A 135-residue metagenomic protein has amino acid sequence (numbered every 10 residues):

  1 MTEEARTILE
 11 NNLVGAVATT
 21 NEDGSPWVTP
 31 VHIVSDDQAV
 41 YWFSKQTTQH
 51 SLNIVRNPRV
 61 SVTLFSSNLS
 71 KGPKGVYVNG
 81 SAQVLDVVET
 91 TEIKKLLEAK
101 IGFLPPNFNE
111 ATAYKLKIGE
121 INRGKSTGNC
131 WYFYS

Functional and structural regions predicted by a protein language model:
M1-E3, T48, A99: Charged, amphipathic alpha-helical segments
M1-G15: Extreme N-terminal tail/first-helix region
L9, I54, L96-L97: A generic structural signal for nonpolar/aromatic side chains embedded in well-ordered alpha-helices
N12-Q46, V62-F65: Short beta-strand segments
N21, L64-S67, P105-T112: A short, aromatic/hydrophobic, helix- or strand-capping loop or linear motif that either lines the entrance/gate
D36-D37, Q49-L52, Y132-F133: A short local loop/turn or secondary-structure capping micro-motif enriched for an aromatic residue
H50-V76, Q83: Helix-adjacent hinge/juxtasegments
P73-S135: Charged, gly/pro-rich active-site loop segments
